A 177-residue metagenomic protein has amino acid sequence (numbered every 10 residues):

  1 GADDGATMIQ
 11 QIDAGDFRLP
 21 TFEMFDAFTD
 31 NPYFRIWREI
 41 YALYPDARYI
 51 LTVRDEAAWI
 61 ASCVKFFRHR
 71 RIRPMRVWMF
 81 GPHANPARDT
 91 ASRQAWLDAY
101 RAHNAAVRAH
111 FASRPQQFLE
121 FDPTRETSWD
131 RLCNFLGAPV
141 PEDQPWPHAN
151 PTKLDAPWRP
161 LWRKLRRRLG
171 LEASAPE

Functional and structural regions predicted by a protein language model:
G1-M24, R163: PAPS-dependent sulfotransferase catalytic core
I12, D16, F80-D89, V140-E177: PAPS-dependent sulfotransferase catalytic core
A14-A47: Conserved nucleotide-sensing/catalytic segment adjacent to the nucleotide-binding pocket in NTP-handling enzymes
L19-E23, A109-R114: Short, conserved catalytic or adaptor-binding loops enriched in Gly and charged residues
T29-P32, V53-R54, D122-P123: Short His-Asn-centered micro-motif
W37-D98, T127, C133-N134, A138: PAPS-dependent sulfotransferase catalytic domain
Q94-A95, F111-R131: Phosphate-binding beta-loop-alpha motif at adenosine-nucleotide cofactor sites
A102-A109: A short, acidic, amphipathic alpha-helical segment used as a generic capping/interface helix at domain edges
